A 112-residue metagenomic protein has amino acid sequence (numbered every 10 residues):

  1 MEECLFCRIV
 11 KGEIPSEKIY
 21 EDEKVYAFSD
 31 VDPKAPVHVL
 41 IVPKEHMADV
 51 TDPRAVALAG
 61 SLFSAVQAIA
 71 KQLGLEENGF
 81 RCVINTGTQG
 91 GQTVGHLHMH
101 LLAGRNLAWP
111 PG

Functional and structural regions predicted by a protein language model:
M1-G112: HIT superfamily nucleotide-processing domains
